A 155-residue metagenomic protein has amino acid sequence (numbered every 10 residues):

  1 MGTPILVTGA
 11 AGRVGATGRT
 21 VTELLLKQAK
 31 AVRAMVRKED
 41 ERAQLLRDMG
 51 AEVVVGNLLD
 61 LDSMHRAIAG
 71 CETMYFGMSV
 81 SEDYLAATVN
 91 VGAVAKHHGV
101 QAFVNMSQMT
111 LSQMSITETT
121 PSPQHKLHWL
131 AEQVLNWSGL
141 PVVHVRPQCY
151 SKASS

Functional and structural regions predicted by a protein language model:
M1-L45, L59-D62, R66-C71, V80-D83 (+2 more regions): Oxidoreductase cofactor-interface core, primarily capturing Rossmann-like NAD(P)-dependent enzymes
G50-E52, V142: Short, conserved active-site loop motifs that form the nucleotide-linked donor/cofactor pocket
G56: Cofactor-binding loops of NAD(P)H-dependent oxidoreductases, dominated by short-chain dehydrogenase/reductases
G77: Short, basic, glycine/proline-bearing loop/turn elements
